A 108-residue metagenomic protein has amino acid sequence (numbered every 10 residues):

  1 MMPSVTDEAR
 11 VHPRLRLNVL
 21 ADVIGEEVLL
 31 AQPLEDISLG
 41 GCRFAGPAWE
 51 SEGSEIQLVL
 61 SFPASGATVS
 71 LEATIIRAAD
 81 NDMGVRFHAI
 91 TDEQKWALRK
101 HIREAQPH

Functional and structural regions predicted by a protein language model:
M1-L39, P47, E52, R99-H108: N-terminal helix initiation/capping motif
V19-V23, S54-G66: Short conserved beta-strand and strand-loop elements enriched in small hydrophobics with frequent Asp/Gly
L29-A31, G66-S70: Short, mixed charged/polar active-site loops that provide acid/base catalysis or chelate metal/phosphate cofactors
L34, A73-I75: Conserved hydrophobic positions within beta-strands
S38, R77-A79, T91: A generic structural motif
G40-C42, D80-M83: Beta-strand-connecting loop/turn residues
C42-G46, L58-S61: Short, well-ordered beta-strand segments in soluble/periplasmic domains
D82-H108: C-terminal output/interaction extensions
